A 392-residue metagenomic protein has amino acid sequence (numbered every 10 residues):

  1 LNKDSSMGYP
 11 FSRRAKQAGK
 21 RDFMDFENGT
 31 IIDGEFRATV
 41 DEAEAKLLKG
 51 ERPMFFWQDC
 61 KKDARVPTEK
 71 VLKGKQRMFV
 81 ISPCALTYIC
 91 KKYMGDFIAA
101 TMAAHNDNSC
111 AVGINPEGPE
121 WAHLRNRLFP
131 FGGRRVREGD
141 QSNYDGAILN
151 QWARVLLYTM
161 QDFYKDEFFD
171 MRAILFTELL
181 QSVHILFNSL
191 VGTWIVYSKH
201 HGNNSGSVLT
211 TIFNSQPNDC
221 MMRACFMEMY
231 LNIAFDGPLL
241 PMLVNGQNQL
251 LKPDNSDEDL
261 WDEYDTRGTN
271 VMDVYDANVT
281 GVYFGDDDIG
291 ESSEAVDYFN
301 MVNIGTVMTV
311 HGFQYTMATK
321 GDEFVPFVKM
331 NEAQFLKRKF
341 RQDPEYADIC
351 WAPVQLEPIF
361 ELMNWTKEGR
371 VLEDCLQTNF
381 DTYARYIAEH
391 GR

Functional and structural regions predicted by a protein language model:
L1-R392: Viral RNA-dependent RNA polymerase
